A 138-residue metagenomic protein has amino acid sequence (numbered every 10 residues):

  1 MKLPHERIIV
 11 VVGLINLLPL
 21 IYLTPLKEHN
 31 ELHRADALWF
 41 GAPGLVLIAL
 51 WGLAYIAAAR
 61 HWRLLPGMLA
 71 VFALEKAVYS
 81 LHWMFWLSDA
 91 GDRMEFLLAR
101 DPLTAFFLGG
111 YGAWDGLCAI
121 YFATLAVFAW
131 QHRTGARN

Functional and structural regions predicted by a protein language model:
M1-N16: Cytosolic juxtamembrane helix and N-cap/initiation of the first transmembrane helix
I8-V11, F40-P43, M68-L74, F106-W114: Physicochemical signature of membrane-embedded alpha-helices that form the seven-helix bundle of GPCRs, emphasizing
L14-L18, L38-R60, L74-L81: Core segments of alpha-helical transmembrane spans in multipass integral membrane proteins
Y22-L32, A57-R60, F85-A90: Juxtamembrane "helix-exit" motif on the non-cytosolic side of transmembrane helices
T24-V46: Alpha-helical transmembrane segments and their immediate interhelical/interface regions in integral membrane proteins
L32, D36, L87-F106: Interfacial non-cytosolic loop connecting adjacent transmembrane helices
R63-D92: Mid-chain, well-packed structural core segment of small domains
A105, G109-A136: Membrane-water interface at the C-terminal end of transmembrane alpha helices
